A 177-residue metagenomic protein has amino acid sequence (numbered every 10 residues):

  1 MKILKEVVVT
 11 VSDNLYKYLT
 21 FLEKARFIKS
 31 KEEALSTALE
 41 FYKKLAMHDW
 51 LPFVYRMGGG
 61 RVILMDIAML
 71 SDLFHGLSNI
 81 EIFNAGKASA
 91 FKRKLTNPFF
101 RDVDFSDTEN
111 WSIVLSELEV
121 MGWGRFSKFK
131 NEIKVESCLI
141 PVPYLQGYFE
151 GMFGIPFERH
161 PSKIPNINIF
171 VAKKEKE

Functional and structural regions predicted by a protein language model:
M1-Y16, E23: Short Lys/Arg-rich basic patches
L15, L51-L70: Charge-rich, low-complexity segments
Y16-Y18, K29-Y55: Short, basic amphipathic alpha-helical segments that act as recognition/interaction helices in nucleic-acid-binding
R26, D49, E119-G122: Short glycine-centered helix-capping/turn motifs at secondary-structure transition points
V62-K134: An N-terminal amphipathic alpha-helical segment
W111-P165: Short, hydrophobic/π-rich interface segment
P161-E177: C-terminal edge-of-domain segments
